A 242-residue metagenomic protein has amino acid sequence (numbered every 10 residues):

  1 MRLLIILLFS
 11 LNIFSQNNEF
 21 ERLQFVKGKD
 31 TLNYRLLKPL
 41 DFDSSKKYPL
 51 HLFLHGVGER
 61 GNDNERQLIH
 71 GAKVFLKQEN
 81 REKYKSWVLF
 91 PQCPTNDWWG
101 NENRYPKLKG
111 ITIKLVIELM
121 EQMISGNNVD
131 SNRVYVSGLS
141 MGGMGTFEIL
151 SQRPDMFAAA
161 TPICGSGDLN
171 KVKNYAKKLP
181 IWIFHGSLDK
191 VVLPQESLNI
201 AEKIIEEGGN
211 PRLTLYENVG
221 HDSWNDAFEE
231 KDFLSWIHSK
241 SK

Functional and structural regions predicted by a protein language model:
M1-E19: Bacterial Sec-dependent N-terminal signal peptides
I13-L50, S86, E118, S137 (+8 more regions): A domain-start/cap signature at the N-terminus of enzymes
D41-K46, W98-S140: Gly/Ser-rich "nucleophile elbow"/oxyanion-hole loop immediately N-terminal to the catalytic nucleophile in hydrolases
L54-G56, H185: The conserved beta1-alpha1 loop
V57-I113: Active-site machinery of serine-nucleophile hydrolases
Y84, Y175-I181: Short, proline-enriched alpha-helix->beta-strand connector loops that line the catalytic pocket of alpha/beta-hydrolase
E121-K177: Primarily recognizes the serine-hydrolase "nucleophile elbow" in alpha/beta-hydrolase and SGNH/GDSL folds
I163, P180-F184, L188-K242: C-terminal catalytic histidine-bearing segment of alpha/beta-hydrolase fold enzymes
